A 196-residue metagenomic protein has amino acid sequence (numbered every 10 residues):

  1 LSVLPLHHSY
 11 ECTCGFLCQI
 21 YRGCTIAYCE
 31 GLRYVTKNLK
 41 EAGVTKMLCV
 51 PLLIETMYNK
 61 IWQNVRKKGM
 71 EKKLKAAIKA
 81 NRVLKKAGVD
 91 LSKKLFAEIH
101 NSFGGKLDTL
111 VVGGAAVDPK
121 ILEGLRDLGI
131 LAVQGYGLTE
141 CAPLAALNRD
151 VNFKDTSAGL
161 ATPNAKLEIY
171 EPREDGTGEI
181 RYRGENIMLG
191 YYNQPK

Functional and structural regions predicted by a protein language model:
L1-S2, R181: Short, well-ordered beta-strand segments
V3-H8, A115-A116: Conserved AMP-binding
L6-F96, K106: Conserved AMP-binding/adenylation subdomain of ANL enzymes
M47, L91, L95-K196: Conserved AMP-binding/adenylate-forming
